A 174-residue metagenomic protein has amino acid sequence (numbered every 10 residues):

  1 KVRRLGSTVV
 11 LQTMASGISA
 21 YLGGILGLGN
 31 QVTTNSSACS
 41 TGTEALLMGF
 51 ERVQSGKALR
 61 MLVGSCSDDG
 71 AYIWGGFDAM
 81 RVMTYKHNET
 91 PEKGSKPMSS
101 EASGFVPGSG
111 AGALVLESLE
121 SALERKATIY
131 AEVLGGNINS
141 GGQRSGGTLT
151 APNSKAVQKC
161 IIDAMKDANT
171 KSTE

Functional and structural regions predicted by a protein language model:
K1-M48, K57, M80-P107: Conserved catalytic cysteine-centered active-site region of acyl-thioester-dependent Claisen-condensing enzymes
S19-L22, A45-G49, V53, V115-S118 (+1 more regions): Buried hydrophobic packing segments
T33-S37, A58-C66, T128-G136, T173-E174: Beta-strand segments within the central parallel beta-sheet cores of soluble alpha/beta enzyme folds
A38-T41, C66-D69, E120-S121, I138: Short acidic/polar capping segments at secondary-structure boundaries
L46, Y72-F77, Q143-T148: Short acidic, glycine/serine/threonine-rich loops at helix termini
C66-D69, G75-R81: Fold-level recognition of mixed alpha/beta catalytic cores in primary-metabolism enzymes, strongest
N88-T173: Condensing-enzyme catalytic core mediating Claisen C-C bond formation in acyl metabolism
